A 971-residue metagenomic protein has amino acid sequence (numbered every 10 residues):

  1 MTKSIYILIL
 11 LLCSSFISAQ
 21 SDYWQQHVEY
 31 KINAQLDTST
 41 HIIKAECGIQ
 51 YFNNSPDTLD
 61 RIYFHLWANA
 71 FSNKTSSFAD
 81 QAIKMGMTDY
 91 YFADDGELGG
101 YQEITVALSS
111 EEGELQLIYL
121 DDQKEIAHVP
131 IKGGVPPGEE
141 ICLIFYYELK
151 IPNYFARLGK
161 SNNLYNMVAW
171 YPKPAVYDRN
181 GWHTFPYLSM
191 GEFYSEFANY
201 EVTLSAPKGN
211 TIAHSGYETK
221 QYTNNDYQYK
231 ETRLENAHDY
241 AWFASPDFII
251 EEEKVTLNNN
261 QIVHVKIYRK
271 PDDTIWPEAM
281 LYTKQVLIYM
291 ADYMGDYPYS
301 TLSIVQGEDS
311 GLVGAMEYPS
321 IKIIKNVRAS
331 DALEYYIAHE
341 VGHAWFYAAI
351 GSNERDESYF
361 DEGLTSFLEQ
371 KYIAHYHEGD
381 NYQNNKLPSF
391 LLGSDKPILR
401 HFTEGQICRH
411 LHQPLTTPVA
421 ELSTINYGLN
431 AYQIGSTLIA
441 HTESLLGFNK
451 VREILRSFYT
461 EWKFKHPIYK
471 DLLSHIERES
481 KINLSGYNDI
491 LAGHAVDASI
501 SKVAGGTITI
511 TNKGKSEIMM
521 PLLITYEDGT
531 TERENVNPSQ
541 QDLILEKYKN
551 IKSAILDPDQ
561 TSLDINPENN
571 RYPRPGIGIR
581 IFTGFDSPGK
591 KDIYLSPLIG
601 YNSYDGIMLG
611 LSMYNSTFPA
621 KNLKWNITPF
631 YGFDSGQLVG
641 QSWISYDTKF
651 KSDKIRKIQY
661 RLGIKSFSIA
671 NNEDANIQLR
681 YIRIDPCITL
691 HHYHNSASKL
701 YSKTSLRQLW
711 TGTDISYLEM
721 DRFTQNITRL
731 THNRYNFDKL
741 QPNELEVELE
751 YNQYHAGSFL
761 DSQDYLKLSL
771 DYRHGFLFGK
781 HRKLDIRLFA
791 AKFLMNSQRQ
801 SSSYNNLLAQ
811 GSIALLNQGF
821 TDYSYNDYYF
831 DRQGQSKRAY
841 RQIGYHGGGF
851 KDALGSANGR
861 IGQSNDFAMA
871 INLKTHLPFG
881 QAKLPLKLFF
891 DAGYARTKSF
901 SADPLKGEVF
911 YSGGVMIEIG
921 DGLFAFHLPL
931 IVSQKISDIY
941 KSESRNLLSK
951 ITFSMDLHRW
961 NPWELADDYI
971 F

Functional and structural regions predicted by a protein language model:
S21-D22, A213-H214, N483-G486, A498-P558: Beta-strand-rich binding/interaction modules
F52, M87-N163, Q540-K549, N566: A surface-exposed beta-strand-loop module
K74-T88, E148-Y200, E253-V255, S562-G589: Glycine/proline-rich low-complexity spacer/linker segments in large multi-domain proteins
V176-D178, W182, M190-A338, F367-Q370: Hydrophobic helix-coil surface modules that form long, contiguous segments used for peptide/substrate interaction
D356, E362-T437: Acidic/His/Gly-enriched intrinsically disordered linker/tail segments that often contain short helix/coil "MoRF-like"
E421, N426-A504: Amphipathic alpha-helical substructures
M520, E532, V536-S539, I544-R656 (+7 more regions): Outer-membrane beta-barrel initiation region
I599, K657-N676, I684-H691, D714 (+2 more regions): C-terminal outer-membrane beta-barrel translocator/porin domains of Gram-negative envelope proteins and their
